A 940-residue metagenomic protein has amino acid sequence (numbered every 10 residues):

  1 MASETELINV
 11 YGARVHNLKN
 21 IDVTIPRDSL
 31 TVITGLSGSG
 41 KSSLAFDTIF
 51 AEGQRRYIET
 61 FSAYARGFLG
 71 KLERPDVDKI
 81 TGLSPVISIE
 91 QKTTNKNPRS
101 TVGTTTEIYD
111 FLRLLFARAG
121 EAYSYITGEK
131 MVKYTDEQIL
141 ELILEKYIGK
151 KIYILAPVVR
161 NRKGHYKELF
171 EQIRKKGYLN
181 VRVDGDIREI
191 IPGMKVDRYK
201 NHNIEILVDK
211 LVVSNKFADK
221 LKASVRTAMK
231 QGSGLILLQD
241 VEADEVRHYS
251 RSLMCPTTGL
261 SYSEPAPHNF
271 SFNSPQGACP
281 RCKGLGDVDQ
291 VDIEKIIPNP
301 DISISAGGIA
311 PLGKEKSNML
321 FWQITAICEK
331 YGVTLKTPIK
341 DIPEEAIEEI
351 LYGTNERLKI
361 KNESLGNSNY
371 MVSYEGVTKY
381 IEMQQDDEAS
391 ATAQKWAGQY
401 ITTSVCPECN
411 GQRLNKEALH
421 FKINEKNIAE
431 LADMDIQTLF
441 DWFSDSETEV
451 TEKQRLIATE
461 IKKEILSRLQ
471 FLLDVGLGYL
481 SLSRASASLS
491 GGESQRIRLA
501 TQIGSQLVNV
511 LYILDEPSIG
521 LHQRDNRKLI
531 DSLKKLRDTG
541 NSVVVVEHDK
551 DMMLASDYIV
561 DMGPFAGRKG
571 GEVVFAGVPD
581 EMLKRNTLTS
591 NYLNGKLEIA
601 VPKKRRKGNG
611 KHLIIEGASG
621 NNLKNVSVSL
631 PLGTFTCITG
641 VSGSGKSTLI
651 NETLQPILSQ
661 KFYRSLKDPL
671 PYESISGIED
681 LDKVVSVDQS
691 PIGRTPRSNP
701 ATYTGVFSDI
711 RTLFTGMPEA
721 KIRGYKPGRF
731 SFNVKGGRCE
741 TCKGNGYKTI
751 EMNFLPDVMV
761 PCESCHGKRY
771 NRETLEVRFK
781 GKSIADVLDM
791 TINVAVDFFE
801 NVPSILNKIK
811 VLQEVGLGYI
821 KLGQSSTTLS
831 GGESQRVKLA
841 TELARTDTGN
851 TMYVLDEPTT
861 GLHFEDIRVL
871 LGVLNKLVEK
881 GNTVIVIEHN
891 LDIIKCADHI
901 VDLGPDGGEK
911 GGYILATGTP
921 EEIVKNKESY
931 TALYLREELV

Functional and structural regions predicted by a protein language model:
M1-V940: Conserved phosphate-binding elements of NTP-dependent enzyme cores
